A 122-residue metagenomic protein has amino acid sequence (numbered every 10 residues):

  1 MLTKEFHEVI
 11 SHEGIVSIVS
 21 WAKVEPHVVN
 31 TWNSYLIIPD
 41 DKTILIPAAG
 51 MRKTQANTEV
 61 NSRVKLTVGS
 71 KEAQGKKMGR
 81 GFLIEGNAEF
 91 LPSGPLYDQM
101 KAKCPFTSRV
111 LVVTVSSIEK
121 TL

Functional and structural regions predicted by a protein language model:
M1-L122: Binding-site signature for planar aromatic cofactors or substrates
